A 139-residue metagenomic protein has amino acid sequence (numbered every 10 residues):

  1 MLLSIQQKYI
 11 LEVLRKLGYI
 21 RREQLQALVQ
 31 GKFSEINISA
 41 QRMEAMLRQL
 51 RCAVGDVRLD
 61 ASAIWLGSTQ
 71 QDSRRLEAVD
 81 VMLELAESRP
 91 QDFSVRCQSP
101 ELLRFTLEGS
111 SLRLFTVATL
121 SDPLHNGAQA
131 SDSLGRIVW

Functional and structural regions predicted by a protein language model:
M1-I10: Short alpha-helical segments that sit at the start of domains
L3, I36-S39, R74: Intrinsic-disorder-associated interaction segments
V13-K16, E23, Q49-Q129: Nucleic-acid-binding surface
I20-K32: Short acidic, hydrophobic short linear motifs in intrinsically disordered regions
S34-C52: Short amphipathic alpha-helical interaction segments
D132-W139: Nucleic-acid nuclease catalytic cores
